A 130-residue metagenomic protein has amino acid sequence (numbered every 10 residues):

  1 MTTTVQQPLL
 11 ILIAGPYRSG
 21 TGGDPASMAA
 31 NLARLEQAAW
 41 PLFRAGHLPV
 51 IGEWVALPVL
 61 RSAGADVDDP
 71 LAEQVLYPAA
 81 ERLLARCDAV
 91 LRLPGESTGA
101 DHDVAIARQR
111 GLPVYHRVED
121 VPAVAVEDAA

Functional and structural regions predicted by a protein language model:
M1-A130: Conserved catalytic or regulatory cores that recognize and/or transform ribose-phosphate-containing ligands
